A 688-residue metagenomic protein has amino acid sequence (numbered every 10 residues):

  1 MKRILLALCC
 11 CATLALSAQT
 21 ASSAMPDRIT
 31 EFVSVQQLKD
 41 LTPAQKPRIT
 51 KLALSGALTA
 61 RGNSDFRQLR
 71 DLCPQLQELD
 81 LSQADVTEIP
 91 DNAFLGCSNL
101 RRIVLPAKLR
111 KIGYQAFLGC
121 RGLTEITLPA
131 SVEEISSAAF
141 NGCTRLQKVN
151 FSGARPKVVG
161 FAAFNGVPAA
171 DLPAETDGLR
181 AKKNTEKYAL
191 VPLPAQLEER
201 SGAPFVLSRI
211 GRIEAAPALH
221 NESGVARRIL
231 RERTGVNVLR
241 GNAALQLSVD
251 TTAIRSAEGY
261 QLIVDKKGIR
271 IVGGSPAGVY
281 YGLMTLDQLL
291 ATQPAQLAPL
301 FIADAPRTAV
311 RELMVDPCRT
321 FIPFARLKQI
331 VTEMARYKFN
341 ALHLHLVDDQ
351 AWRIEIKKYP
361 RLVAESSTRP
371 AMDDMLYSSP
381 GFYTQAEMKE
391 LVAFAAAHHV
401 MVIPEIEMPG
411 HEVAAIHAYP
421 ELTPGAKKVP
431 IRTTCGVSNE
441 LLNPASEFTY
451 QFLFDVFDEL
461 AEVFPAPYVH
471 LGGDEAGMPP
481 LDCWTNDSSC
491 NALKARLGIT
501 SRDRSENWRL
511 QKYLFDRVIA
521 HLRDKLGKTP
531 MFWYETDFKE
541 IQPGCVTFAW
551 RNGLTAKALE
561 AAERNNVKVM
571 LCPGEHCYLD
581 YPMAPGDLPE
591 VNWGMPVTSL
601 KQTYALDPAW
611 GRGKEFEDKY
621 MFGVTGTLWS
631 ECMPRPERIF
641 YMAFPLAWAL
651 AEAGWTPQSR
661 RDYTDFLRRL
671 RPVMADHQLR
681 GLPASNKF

Functional and structural regions predicted by a protein language model:
M1-A24: Bacterial Sec-dependent N-terminal signal peptides
D27-V33, T50-L58, Q75-E88, S98-K111 (+3 more regions): Structural signature of tandem-repeat unit edges
D177-A309, P530-D537, P672-F688: Acidic, contiguous N-terminal accessory segments
I254-Q451, D455-Y468, W484, R517 (+2 more regions): Feature activates predominantly on carbohydrate-active enzymes
A415-P420, P430-C545, R551-T555, L559-A561: Active-site neighborhood of glycoside hydrolase catalytic domains
P530-T536, E540-F688: Flexible, acidic glycine-rich loops studded with aromatic residues
